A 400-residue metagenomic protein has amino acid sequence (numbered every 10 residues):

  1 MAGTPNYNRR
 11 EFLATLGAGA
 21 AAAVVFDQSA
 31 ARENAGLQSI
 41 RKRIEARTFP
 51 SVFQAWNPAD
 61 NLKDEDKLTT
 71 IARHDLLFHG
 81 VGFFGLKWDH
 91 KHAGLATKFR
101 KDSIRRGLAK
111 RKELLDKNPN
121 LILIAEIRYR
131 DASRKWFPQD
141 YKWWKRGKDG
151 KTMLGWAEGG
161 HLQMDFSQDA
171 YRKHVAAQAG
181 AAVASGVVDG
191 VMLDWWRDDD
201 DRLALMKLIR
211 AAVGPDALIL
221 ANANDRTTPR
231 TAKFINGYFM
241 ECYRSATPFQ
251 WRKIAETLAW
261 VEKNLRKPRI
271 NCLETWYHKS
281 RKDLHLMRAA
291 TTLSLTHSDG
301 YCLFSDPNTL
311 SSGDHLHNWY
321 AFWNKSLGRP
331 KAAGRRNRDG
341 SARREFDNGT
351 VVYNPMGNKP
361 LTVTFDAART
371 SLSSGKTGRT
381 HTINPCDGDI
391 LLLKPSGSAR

Functional and structural regions predicted by a protein language model:
M1-A2, K112: Generic anion/oxyanion-binding catalytic loop in active/binding sites
A2-G19: N-terminal secretory signal peptides and thylakoid transit peptides that target proteins across membranes
T15-A18, Q28, S374, L393: Generic detector of low-complexity/intrinsically disordered segments and short hydrophobic N-terminal stretches
A22-A23, F304: Generic macromolecular interface patches on structured domains
A23-A35: Bacterial Sec-dependent signal peptides at the C-terminal "C-region" and cleavage site
N34-G397: Glycan-processing catalytic domains of CAZymes
